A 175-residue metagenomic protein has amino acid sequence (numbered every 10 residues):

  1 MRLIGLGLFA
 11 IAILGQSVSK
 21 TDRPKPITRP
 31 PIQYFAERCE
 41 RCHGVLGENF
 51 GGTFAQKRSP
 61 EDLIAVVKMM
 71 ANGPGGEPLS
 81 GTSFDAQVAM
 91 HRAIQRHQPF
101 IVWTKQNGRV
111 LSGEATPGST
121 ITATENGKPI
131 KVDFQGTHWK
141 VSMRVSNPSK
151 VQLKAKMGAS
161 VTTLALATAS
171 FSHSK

Functional and structural regions predicted by a protein language model:
M1-G7: Sec-dependent signal peptide recognition, specifically the positively charged N-region followed immediately by
L14-F35, T104: Electrostatic cytochrome c docking/interface patches
F35-G47, L63, Q87-H91: The canonical Cys-X-X-Cys-His
F50-K57: Short cysteine/histidine-rich zinc-coordinating motifs and their immediately flanking basic loops
S59-G73: Short microdomains enriched in Cys/His and/or Lys/Arg
G75-T104: C-terminal capping alpha-helices of c-type cytochrome domains
V110-A115: Aromatic/hydrophobic beta-strand junction motif of beta-rich domains
I121-H173: Ser/Thr-rich low-complexity repeats and stalk/linker segments
